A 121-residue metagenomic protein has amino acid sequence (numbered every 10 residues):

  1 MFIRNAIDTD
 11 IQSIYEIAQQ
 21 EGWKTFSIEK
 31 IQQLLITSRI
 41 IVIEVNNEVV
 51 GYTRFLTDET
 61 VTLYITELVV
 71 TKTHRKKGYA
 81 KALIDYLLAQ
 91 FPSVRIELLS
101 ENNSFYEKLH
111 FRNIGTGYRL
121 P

Functional and structural regions predicted by a protein language model:
M1-S13: A short beta-loop-alpha structural element at the N-terminal edge of CoA-dependent acyl/N-acetyltransferase catalytic
E16-S27: Helix-loop element at the rim of GNAT/NAT acetyltransferase active sites that forms part of the acceptor-substrate
I31-V42, T60: A short helix-loop-beta-strand connector motif used in the catalytic cores of GNAT acetyltransferases and, in some
R39-T53: Conserved beta-hairpin
T57-I65, R75: A conserved beta-turn-beta hairpin within the catalytic core of GNAT-like acetyltransferases that forms part
H74-L83: Conserved acetyl-CoA pyrophosphate-binding loop and the N-cap/start of the following alpha-helix in GNAT-like
K81, L98-P121: Conserved active-site alpha-helix within GNAT-family acetyltransferase domains
A89-E101: Conserved GNAT acetyl-CoA-binding A-motif
